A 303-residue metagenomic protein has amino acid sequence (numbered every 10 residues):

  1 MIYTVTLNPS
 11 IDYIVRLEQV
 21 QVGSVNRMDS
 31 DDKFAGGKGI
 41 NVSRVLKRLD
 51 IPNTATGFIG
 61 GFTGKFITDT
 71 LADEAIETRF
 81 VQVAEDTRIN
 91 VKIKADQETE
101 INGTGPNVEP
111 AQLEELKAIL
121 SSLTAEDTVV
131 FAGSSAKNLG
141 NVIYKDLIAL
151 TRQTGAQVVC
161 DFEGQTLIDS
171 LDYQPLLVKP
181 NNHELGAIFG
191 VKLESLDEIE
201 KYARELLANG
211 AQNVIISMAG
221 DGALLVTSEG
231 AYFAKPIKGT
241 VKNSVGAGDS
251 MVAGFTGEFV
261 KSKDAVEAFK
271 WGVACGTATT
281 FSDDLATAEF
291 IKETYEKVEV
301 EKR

Functional and structural regions predicted by a protein language model:
M1-T56, G64-F66: Glycine-rich phosphate/adenosyl-contacting loop at the front of the ribokinase-like
K47, R152, V260: Gly/Ala-rich phosphate-binding loop of Rossmann-like dinucleotide-binding domains, activating on the conserved
R48-D127, Y295-R303: Conserved N-terminal subdomain of the carbohydrate kinase-like
K94, L224-S228, A234: Short beta-strand-to-turn element immediately C-terminal to the catalytic PLP-Schiff-base lysine in fold type I
E100-N102, E126-G133, D161, K179-E184: Short beta-strands and strand-loop turn motifs
E114-K117, N141-A149, E194-E200, F233-I237: Charged helix-capping and loop-helix junction motifs
L147-E229: Conserved phosphate/ATP/ADP-binding segment of small-molecule kinases
N209, N213, M218-G220, P236-E301: Conserved post-catalytic alpha-helical subdomain immediately downstream of the catalytic base and nucleotide-binding
